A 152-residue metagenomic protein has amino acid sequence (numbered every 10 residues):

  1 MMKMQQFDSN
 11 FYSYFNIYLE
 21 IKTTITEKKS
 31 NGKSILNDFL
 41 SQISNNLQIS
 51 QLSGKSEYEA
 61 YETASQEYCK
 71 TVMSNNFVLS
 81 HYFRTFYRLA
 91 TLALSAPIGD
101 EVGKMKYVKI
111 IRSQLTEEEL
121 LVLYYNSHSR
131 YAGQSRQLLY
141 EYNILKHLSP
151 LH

Functional and structural regions predicted by a protein language model:
M2-H152: Intrinsically disordered, low-complexity polar regions and short flexible loop motifs
